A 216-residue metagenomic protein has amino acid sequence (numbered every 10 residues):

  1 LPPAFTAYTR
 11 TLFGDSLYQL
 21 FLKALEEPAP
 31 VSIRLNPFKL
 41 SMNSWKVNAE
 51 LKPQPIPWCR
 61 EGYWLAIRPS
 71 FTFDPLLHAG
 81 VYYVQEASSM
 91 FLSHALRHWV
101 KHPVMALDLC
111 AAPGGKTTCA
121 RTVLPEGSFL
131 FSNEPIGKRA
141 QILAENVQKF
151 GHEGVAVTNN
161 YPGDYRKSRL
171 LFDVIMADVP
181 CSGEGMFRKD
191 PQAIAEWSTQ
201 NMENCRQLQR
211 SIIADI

Functional and structural regions predicted by a protein language model:
L1-I216: S-adenosylmethionine
